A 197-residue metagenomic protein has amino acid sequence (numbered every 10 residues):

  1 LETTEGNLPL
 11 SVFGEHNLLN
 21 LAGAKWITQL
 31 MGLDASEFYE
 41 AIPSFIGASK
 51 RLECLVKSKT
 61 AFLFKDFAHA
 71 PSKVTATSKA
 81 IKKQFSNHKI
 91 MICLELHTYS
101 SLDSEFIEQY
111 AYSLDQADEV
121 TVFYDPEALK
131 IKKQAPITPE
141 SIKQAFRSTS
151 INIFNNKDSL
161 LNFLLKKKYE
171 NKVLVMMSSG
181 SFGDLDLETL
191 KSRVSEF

Functional and structural regions predicted by a protein language model:
L1-N7: Acidic-glycine-rich active-site phosphate/pyrophosphate-binding loop
L10: Histidine-centered acyl-transfer/condensation active-site motif and its immediate structural neighborhood
F13-H16, G23-F197: ATP-dependent carboxylate-amine ligase
